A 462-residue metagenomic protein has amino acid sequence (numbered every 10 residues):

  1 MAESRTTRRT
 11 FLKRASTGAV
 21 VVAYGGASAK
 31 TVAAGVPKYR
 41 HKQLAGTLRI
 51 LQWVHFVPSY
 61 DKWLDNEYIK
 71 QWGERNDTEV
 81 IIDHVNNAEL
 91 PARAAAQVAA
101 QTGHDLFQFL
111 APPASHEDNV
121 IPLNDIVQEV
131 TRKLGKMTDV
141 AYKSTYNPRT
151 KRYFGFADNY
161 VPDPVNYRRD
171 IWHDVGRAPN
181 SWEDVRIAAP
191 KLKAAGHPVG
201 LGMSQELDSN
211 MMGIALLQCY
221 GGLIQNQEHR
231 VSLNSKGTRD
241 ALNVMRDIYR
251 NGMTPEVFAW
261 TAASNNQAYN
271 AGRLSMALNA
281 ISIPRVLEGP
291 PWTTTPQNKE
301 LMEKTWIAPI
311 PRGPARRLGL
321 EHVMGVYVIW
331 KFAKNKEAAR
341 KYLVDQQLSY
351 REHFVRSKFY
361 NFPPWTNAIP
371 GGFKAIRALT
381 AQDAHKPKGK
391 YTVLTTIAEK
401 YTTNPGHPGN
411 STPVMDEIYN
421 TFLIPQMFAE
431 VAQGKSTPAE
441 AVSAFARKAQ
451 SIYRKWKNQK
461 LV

Functional and structural regions predicted by a protein language model:
A2-V20: N-terminal secretory signal peptides and thylakoid transit peptides that target proteins across membranes
A34-K42, F109-P164, R186, A215 (+3 more regions): Hinge/lid segment of periplasmic solute-binding proteins
P37-Y39, V57-E79, I424: Short, polar/charged alpha-helical segment
K38-H41, N124-V140, G221-D240, W292-T305 (+4 more regions): Short, solvent-exposed loop/beta-turn-alpha elements that line the ligand-binding surface or hinge of extracytoplasmic
K42, S282-L301, G313-F422, Q459-L461: C-terminal lobe and pocket-closing loops of periplasmic/extracytoplasmic Venus-flytrap solute-binding proteins
K70-T138, D170-N180, N266-A268, G272-M276 (+3 more regions): Extracytoplasmic "Venus flytrap"/periplasmic binding protein-like
R149-D158, D163, R186-V231, G237-T238 (+1 more regions): Extracytoplasmic/periplasmic solute-binding protein
A188-L192, E228-A259, T305-W306, I310: Glycine-centered hinge/linker elements that transmit conformational signals in sensory and ligand-binding systems
